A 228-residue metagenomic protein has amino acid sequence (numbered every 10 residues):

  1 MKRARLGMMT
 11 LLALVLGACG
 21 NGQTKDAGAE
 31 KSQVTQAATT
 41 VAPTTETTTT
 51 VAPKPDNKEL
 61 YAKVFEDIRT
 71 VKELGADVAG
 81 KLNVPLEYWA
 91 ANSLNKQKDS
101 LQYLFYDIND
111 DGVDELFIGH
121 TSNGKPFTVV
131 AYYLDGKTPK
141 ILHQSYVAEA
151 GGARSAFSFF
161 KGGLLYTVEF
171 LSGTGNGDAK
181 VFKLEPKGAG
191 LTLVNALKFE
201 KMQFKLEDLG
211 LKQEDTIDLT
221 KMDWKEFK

Functional and structural regions predicted by a protein language model:
M1-M8: Bacterial N-terminal signal peptides that target proteins for export
L16-A18: C-terminal motif of bacterial Sec signal peptides marking the signal peptidase cleavage site
G20-V34, A38-E73, F160-K228: Acidic, small-residue rich beta-repeat scaffolds with periodic aromatic anchors
V51-Q97, T138-A150: Blade-edge motifs of beta-propeller repeat domains
D99-I108, A153-L164: Beta-propeller blade termini
D110-H120, G163-T167: Acidic/hydrophobic-patterned starts of short beta strands in beta-sheet-rich repeat architectures
F127-L142, F182-P186: Beta-propeller blade repeat segments, especially FG-GAP/WD-type strand-to-loop junctions in 6- to 7-bladed propeller
E149-S158, Q203-K205: Repeated scaffold domains used in trafficking and secretory/extracellular systems, primarily beta-propellers
